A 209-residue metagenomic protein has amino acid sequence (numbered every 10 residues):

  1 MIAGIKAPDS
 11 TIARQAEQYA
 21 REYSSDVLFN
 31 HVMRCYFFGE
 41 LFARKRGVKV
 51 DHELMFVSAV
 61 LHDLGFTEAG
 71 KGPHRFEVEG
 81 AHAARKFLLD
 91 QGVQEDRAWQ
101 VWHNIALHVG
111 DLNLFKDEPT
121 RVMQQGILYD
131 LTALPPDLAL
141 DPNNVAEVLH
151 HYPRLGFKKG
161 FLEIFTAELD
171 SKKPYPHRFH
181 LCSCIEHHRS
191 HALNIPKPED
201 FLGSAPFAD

Functional and structural regions predicted by a protein language model:
M1-E17: Short alpha-helical hairpin
I2-A3, Y23-V48, V93, G110-D209: Divalent metal-dependent phosphate-bond-processing catalytic cores, especially two-metal-ion Mg2+/Mn2+ enzymes that act
A13-H31, D63-T67: Active-site flanking loop/helix segments enriched in acidic
N30, V50-L54, R75, E79 (+2 more regions): Alpha-helix N-cap and coil->helix boundary residues
C35-F37, R75-D90: An active-site-proximal "capping" alpha-helix that borders the catalytic cofactor pocket
E53-G70, G80, V101-D111: His-Asp-centered metal-binding catalytic motifs of divalent-metal-dependent phosphohydrolases/nucleases
T67-R75, G92-V93: Short coil/turn segments at secondary-structure boundaries
A84, L88-R97, P136-D137: Inter-helical turn/loop segments and adjacent helix faces that build the functional surface of alpha-helical bundle
